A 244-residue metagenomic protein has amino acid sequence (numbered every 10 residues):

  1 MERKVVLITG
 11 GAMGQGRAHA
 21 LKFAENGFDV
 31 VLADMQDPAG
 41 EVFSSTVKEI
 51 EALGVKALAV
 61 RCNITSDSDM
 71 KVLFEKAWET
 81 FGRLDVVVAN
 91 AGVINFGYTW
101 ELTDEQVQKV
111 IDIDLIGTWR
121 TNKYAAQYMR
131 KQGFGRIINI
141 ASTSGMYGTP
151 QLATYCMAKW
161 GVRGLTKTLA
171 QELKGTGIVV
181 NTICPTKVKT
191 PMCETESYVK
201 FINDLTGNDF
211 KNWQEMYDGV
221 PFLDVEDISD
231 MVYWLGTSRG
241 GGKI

Functional and structural regions predicted by a protein language model:
M1-V31: Canonical Rossmann dinucleotide-binding motif of NAD(H)/NADP(H)-dependent dehydrogenases/reductases, specifically
Y98-T99, T103-I111: Substrate-binding pocket helix/loop in short-chain dehydrogenase/reductase
W100, Y147-T154, G175, V220: Active-site loop immediately N-terminal to the catalytic Tyr-X3-Lys motif of short-chain dehydrogenase/reductase
N122, A158: Active-site helix of classical SDR
Q127, Q171-G175: Alpha-helical segment proximal to the catalytic Tyr-Lys
S142: Residue(s) in the substrate-gating loop at a strand-loop-helix junction that position the organic substrate next
T182, D204-I244: C-terminal helical subdomain
